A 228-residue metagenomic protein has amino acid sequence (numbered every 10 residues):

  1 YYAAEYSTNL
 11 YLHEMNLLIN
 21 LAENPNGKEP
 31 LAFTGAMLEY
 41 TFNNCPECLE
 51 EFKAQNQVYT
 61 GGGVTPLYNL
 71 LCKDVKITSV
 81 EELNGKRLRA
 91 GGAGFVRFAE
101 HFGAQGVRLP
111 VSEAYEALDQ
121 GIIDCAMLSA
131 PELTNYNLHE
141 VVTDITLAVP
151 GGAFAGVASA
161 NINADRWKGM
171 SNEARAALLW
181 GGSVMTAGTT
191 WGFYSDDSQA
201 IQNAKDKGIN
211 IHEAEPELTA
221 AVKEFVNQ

Functional and structural regions predicted by a protein language model:
Y1-F33, E47-Q228: N-terminal secretory/targeting leader peptides
T41-N43: Core domains of carbohydrate- and sulfate-ester-processing enzymes
